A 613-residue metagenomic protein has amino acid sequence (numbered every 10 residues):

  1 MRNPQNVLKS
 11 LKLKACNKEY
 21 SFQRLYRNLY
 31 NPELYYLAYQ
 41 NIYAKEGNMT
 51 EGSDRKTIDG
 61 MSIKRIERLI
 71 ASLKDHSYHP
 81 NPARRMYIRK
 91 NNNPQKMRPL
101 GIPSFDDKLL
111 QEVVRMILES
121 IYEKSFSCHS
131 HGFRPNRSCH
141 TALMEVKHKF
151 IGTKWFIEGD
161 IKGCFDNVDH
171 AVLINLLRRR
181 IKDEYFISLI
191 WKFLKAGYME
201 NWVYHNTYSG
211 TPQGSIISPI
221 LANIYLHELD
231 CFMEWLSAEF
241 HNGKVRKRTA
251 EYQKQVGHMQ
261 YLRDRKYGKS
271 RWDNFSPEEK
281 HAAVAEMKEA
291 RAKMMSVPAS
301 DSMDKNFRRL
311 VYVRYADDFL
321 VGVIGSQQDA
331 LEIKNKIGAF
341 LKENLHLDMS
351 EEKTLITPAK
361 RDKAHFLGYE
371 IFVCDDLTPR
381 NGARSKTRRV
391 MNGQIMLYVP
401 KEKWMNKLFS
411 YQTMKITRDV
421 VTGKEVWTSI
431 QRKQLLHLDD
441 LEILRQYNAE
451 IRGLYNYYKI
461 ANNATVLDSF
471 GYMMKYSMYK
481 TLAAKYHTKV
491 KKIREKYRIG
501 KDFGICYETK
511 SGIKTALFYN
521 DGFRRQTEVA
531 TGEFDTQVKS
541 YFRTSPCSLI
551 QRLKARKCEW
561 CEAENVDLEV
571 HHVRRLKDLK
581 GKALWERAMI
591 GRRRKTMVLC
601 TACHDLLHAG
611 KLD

Functional and structural regions predicted by a protein language model:
M1-D613: Non-catalytic terminal/accessory segments
